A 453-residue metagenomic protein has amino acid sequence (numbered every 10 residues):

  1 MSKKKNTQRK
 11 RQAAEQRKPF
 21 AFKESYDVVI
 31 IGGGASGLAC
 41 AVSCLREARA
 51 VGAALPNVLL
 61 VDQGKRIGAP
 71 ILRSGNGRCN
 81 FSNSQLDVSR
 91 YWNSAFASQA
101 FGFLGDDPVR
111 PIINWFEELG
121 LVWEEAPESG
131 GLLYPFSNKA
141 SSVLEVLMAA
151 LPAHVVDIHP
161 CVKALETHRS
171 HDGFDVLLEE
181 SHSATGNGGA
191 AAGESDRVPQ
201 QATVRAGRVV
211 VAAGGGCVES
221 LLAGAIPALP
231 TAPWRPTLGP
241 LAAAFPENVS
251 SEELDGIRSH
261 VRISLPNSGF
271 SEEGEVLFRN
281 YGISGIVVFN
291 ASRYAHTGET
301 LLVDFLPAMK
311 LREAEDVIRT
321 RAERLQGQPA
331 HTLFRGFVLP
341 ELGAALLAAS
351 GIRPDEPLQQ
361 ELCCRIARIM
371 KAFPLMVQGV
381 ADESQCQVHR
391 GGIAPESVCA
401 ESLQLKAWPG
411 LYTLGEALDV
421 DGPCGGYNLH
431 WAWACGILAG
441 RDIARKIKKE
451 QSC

Functional and structural regions predicted by a protein language model:
F20-S36: Beta1/beta-strand and adjacent pyrophosphate-binding region of the FAD-binding site in flavoprotein oxidoreductases
E24-Y26, A184, S195-R208, E272: Core beta-strand elements of the Rossmann-like FAD/NAD(P) dinucleotide-binding domain in flavoenzyme oxidoreductases
V29, L45-N76: Glycine-rich FAD pyrophosphate-binding loop
V29-I31, V61, A164, T203-C217 (+4 more regions): Short hydrophobic core segments
K65-I67, R73, F81, Q85-D87 (+3 more regions): An anion/pyrophosphate-binding glycine-rich loop and adjacent beta-alpha core in soluble alpha-beta enzymes
G75-P127: Glycine-rich active-site loop/strand segments that organize a redox cofactor
P160, A345-D421: A glycine-rich dinucleotide-binding beta-alpha-beta segment and adjacent secondary-structure elements that constitute
P160-F174: A conserved short coil-to-beta-strand element within the FAD-binding core of flavoproteins
